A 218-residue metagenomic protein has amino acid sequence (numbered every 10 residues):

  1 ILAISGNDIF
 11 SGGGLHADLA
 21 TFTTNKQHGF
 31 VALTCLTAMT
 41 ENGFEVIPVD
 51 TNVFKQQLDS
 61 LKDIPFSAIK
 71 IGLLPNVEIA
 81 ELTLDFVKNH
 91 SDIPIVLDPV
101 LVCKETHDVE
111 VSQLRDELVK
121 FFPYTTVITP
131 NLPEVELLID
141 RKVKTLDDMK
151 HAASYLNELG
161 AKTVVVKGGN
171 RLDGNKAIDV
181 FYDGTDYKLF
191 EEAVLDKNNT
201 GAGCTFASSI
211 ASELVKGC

Functional and structural regions predicted by a protein language model:
I1-A3, A17-K104: Conserved N-terminal subdomain of the carbohydrate kinase-like
I1-H16, S208: N-terminal beta1-alpha1 ligand-phosphate binding loop
S5-F10, Y187-G201: Short pre-catalytic strand/loop immediately N-terminal to key active-site residues, enriched for Gly-Thr
H16-L19, L137, K197-C218: Short, small-residue alpha-helix embedded
K26-F30, Y187-K188, E213-C218: Phosphate-handling active-site elements
L36-T37, P75, L101-C103, E134 (+2 more regions): Glycine-rich beta-alpha junction loops
G43-V49, H107-S112, D140-K144, L195-D196: Short glycine-enriched, charge-decorated loop/helix-capping segments at active-site entrances that position
V109-D186: Conserved phosphate/ATP/ADP-binding segment of small-molecule kinases
